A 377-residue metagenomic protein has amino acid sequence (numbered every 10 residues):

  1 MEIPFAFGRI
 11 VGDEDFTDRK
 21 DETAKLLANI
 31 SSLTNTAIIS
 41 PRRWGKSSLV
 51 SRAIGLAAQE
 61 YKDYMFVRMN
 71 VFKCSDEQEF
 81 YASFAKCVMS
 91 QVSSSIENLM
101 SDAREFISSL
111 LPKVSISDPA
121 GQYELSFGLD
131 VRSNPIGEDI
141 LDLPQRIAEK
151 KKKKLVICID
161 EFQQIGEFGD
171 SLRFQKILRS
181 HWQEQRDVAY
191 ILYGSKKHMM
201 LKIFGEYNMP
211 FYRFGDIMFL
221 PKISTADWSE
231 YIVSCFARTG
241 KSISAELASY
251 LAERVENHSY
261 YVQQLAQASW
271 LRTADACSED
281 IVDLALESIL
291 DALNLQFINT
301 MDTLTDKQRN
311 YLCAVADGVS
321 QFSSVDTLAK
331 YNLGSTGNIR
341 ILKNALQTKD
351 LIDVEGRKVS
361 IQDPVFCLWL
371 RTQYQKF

Functional and structural regions predicted by a protein language model:
M1-P41, L56-K62, D353, V365 (+1 more regions): A short, basic N-terminal segment
E2-F5, D291, L295-F377: C-terminal leucine-rich, beta-strand-based interaction scaffolds used for sensing/assembly
S40-W44, S48-V156, V188, G337: P-loop NTPase nucleotide-binding core
L56, A268, A345-T348: Alpha-helical DNA-recognition elements
Q78-A85, T225-V233: An amphipathic alpha-helix signature
E149-K151, L155-C158, Q164-D170, K176-N208 (+1 more regions): Sensor-1/coupling segment of RecA-like P-loop NTPase cores
D216-D227: Conserved AAA+ ATPase "SRH/arginine-finger" region at the nucleotide-binding site
S229-L295, D306, G356: Amphipathic alpha-helical "lid/sensor" segments that cap RecA-like P-loop NTPase cores
